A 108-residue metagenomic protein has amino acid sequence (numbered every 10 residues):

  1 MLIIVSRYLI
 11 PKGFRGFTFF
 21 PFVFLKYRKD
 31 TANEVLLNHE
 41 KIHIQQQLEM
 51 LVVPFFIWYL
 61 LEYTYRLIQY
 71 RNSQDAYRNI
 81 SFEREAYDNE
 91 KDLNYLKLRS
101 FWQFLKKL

Functional and structural regions predicted by a protein language model:
L2-R15, L51-L108: Metalloprotease/metallohydrolase-associated module, dominated by Zn2+-dependent proteases
I4-D30, E34: Active-site scaffold of zinc-dependent metalloenzymes
N33-Q46: Short alpha-helix carrying the canonical HExxH Zn2+-binding catalytic motif
